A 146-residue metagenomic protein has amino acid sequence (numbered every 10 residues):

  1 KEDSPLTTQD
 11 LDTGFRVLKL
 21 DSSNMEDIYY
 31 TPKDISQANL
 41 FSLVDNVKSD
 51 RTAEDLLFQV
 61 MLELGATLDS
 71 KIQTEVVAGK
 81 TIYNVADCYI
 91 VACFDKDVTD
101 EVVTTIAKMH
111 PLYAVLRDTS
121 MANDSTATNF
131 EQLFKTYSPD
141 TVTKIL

Functional and structural regions predicted by a protein language model:
K1-L146: Accessory, often C-terminal, charged low-complexity segments
